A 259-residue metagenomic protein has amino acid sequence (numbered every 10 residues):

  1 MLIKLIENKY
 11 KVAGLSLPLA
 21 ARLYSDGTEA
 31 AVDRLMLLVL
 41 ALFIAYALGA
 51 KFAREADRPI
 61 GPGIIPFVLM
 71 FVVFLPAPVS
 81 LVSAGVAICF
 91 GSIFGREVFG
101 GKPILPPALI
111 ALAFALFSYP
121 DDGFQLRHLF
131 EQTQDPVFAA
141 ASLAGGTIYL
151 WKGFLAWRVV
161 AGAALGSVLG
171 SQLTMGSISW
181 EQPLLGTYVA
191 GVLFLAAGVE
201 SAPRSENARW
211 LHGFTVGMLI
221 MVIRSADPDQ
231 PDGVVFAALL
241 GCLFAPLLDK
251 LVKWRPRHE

Functional and structural regions predicted by a protein language model:
M1, A45-A56, F90-K102, A144-G153 (+3 more regions): C-terminal ends of transmembrane helices
M1-A50, D232, L247, L251 (+1 more regions): N-terminal signal-anchor module of multipass membrane proteins
M1-Y10, G170-E259: C-terminal transmembrane helix-loop-helix hairpin of multi-pass membrane proteins
G14-L19, L42-Y46, G63-V73, I88-S92 (+4 more regions): Hydrophobic, membrane-inserted alpha-helices
G27-L42, A77-A87, L129-A140, G176-V189: Structural signature of hydrophobic alpha-helical transmembrane segments
D57-F67, S83-V86, K102-L112, W157-L165 (+2 more regions): Cytoplasmic-side transmembrane-helix entry/capping segments in multi-pass membrane proteins
F99-T147: Long hydrophobic alpha-helical segments that form multi-pass transmembrane helix bundles in integral membrane proteins
Y149-S179: Conserved mixed alpha/beta catalytic, RNA-binding, or beta-rich assembly cores of soluble enzyme, regulatory
